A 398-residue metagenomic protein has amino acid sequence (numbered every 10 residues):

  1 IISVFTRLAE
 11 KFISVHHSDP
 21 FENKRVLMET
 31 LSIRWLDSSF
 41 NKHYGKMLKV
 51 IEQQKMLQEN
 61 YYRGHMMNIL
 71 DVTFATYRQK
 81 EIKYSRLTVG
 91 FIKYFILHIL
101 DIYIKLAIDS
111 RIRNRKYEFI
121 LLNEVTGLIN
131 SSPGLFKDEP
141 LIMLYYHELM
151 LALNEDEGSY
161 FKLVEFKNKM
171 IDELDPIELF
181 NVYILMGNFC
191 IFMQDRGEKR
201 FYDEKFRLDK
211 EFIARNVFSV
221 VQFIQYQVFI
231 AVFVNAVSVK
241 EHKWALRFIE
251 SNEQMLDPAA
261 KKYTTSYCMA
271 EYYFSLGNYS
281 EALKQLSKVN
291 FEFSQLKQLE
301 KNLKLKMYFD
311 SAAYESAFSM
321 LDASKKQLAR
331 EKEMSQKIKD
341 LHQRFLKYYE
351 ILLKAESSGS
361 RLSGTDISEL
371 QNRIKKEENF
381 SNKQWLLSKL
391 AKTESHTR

Functional and structural regions predicted by a protein language model:
I1-L153, T397-R398: Flexible inter-repeat linkers and adjacent short helices within tandem amphipathic alpha-helical repeat scaffolds
L57, N130-K137, N168-L179, K210-Q222 (+4 more regions): Solenoid-like repeat scaffolds
R113-G127, N154-N168, R196-K210, A236-I249 (+1 more regions): Helix-turn-helix repeat elements of alpha-solenoid scaffolds
F136-L144, I177-C190, V220-I230, P258-C268 (+1 more regions): Generic helix N-cap/helix-start motif at coil->alpha-helix transitions
Y145-H147, L185-N188, Q227-A231, T264-E271 (+5 more regions): "A position-specific structural signal for the A-helix of alpha-solenoid helical repeats
I191-Q194, V237, F274, F309 (+1 more regions): Specific register positions within alpha-helical solenoid repeats of the TPR/Sel1-like families, i.e., one
Y263-T265, M269-K339: C-terminal structural cap/anchor segments
A313-R398: Long, ordered, amphipathic alpha-helical scaffolds
